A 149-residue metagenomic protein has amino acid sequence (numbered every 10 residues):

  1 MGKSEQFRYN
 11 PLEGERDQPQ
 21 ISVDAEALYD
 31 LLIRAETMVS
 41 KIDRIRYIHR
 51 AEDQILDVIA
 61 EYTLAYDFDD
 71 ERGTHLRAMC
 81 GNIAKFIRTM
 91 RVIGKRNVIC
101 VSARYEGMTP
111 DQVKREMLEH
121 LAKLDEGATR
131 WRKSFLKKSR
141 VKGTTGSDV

Functional and structural regions predicted by a protein language model:
G2-V149: Amphipathic alpha-helical assembly/interaction segments
